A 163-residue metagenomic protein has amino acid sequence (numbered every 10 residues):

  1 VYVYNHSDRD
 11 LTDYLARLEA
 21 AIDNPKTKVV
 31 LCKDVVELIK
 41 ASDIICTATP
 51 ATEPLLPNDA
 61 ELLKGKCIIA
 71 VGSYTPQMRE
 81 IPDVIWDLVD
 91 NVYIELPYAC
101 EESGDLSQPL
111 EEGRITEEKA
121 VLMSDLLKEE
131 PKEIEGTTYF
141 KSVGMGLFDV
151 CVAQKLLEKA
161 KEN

Functional and structural regions predicted by a protein language model:
V1-I22: NAD(P)-binding Rossmann-fold cofactor-contacting core
P25-S42, D59: Short acidic low-complexity segments
L31, T47, I94-E95, K119 (+1 more regions): General beta-strand structural signal in soluble alpha/beta enzymes
V36, I44, T52-C67, E80-D83: Rossmann-fold NAD(P) dinucleotide-binding segment
P50-E53, S73-Y74, Y98-A99, M145: Short glycine-rich anion-binding loops that position phosphate/pyrophosphate groups of nucleotides and phosphorylated
L63-K64, V71-E129, V150: Rossmann-fold NAD(P)-binding glycine/threonine-rich loop
K132-N163: C-terminal helix-to-coil terminal segments
